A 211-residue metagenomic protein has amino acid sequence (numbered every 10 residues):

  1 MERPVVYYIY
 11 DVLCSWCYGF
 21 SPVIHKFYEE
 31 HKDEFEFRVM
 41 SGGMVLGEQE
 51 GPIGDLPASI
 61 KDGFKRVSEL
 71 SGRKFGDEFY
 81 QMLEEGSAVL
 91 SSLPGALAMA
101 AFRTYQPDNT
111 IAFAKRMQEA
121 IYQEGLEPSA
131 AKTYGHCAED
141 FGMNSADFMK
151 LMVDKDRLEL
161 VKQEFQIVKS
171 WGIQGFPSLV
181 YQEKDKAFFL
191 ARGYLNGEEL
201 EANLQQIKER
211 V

Functional and structural regions predicted by a protein language model:
E2-S15, F20-I24, F37-S41: Short active-site neighborhood of thiol/selenol oxidoreductases, capturing the structured segment around
R3, E34, G95, G175-F176: A structure-centric signal for secondary-structure junctions around beta-strands
Y8-I9, F20-E29, R116-V211: C-terminal cap of thioredoxin/glutaredoxin-like
D11-C14, G54, E85, V89 (+4 more regions): Charge-dense, low-complexity intrinsically disordered segments
C17, G47, F188: Conserved protein kinase catalytic core
S21-I121: Structural alpha/beta surface segment adjacent to cysteine/selenocysteine redox centers across thiol/disulfide enzymes
